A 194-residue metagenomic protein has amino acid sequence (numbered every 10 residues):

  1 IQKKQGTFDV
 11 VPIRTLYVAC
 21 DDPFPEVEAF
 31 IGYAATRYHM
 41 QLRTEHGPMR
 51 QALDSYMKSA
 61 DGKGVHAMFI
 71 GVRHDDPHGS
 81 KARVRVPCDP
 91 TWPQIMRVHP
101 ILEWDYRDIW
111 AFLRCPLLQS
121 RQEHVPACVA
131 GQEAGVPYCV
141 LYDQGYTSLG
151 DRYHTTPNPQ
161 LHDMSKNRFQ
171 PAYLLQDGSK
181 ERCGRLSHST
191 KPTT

Functional and structural regions predicted by a protein language model:
I1-T194: Nucleotide-activated chemistry modules centered on ATP-dependent adenylation/adenylyltransferase
